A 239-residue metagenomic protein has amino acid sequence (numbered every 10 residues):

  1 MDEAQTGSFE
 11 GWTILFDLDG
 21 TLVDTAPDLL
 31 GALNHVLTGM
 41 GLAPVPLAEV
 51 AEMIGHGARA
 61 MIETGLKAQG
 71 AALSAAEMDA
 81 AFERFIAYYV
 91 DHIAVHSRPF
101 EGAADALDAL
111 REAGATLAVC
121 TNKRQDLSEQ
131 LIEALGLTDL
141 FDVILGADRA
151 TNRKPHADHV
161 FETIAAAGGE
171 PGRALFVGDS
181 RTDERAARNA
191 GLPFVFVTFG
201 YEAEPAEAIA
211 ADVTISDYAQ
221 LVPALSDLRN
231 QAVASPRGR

Functional and structural regions predicted by a protein language model:
D2-E52: Active-site neighborhood of HAD-like aspartate-dependent phosphohydrolases
D2-T13, A48, Q125, E129-R239: Asp-based, Mg2+/Mn2+-dependent phosphohydrolase catalytic module
L15, L22, P99, L117-C120 (+2 more regions): Conserved SAM-binding loop
T21, L33, A103-E133: Substrate-recognition element of Asp-dependent hydrolases with the DxDx(T/V) motif
G31, G39-Q69, A75, E101: Alpha-helical substrate-recognition element adjacent to the catalytic core
L33, L37, I54, A58-I62 (+2 more regions): Hydrophobic alpha-helical core bundles mediating ligand binding, dimerization, or RNAP-core interactions
L42, A115, L192: Short phosphate-binding/catalytic loops that engage adenosine nucleotides
K67-D105: Metal-dependent phosphoesterase signature
